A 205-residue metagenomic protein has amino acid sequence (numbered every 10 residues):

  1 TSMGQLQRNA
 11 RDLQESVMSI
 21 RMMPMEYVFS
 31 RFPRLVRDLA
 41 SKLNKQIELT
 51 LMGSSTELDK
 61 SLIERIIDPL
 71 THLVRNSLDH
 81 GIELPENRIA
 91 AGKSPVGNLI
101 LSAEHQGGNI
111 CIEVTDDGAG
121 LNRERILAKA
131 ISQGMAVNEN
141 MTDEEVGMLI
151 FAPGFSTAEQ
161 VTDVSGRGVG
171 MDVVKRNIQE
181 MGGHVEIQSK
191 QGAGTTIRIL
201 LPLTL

Functional and structural regions predicted by a protein language model:
T1-L127: Charged, alpha-helical coiled-coil and linker scaffolds that mediate dimerization/oligomerization and interdomain
Q5, R21-P24, L62, G118 (+5 more regions): Catalytic cores of large soluble enzymes that bind and process phosphate-bearing ligands
Q46-E48, A136, H184: Residue-level detector of anion-binding/catalytic polar loops
V74-N76, R125-L127, A136-N140, K175-R176 (+1 more regions): Glycine-rich loops and low-complexity Gly/Arg-rich segments that provide flexible linkers or classic glycine-based
T115-D163: Glycine-rich/acidic phosphate-handling loop/turn and adjacent ATP-lid/helix of nucleotide-binding kinase/ATPase domains
E145-V146, A152-L205: Glycine/threonine-rich ATP-lid/beta-loop region of ATP-binding domains
